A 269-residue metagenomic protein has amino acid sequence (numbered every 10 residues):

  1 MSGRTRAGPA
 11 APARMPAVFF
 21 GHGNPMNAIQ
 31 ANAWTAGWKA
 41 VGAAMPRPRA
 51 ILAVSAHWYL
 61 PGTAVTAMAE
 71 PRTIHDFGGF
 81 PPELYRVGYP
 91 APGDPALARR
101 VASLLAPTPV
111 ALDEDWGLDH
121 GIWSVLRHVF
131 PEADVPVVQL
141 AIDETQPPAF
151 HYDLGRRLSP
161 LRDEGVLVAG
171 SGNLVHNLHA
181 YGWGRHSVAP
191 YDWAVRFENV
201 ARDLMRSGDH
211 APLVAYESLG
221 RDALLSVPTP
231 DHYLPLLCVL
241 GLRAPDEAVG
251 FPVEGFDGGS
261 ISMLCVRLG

Functional and structural regions predicted by a protein language model:
S2-T108: A short aromatic-anchored loop/beta-hairpin motif
V18-F19, D76-P81, F130-V138, V214-A215: Short, basic/glycine-rich phosphate-binding loops at helix/coil junctions that contact nucleotide phosphates
A33-T35, Y152-R156: Charged helix-capping and loop-helix junction motifs
A40-V41, R157-L161: Catalytic-core regions built around general acid/base machinery
A50-V54, Q139, G165-S171: A structural signal for short, well-ordered beta-strand segments and their strand-loop junctions that often border
S55-H57, W116, S171-L174: Short, well-ordered beta-to-alpha junction loops that form the rim of enzyme active sites and present histidine/acidic
A98-Y152: Internal, conserved structured core segments that host functional sites
S103, V135-P136, E144-Q146, Y152-D153 (+2 more regions): Surface-exposed, charge/polar-rich loops and edge strands
